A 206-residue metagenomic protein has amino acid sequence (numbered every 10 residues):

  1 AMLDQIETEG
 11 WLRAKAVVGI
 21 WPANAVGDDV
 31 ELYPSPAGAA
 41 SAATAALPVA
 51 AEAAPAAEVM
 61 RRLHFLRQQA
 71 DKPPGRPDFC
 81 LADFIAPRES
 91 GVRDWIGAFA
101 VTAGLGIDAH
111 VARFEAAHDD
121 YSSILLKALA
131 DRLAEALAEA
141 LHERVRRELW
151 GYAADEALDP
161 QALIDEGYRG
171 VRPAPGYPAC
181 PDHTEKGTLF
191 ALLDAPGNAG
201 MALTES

Functional and structural regions predicted by a protein language model:
A1-I124, A128, R146-L149, L158-P160 (+2 more regions): Active-site loops and adjacent core secondary-structure elements that bind or stabilize anionic groups
F114-H118, E139, A153-S206: Activity-critical C-terminal alpha-helical subdomain
A134-R147: Charged, low-complexity helical/coil segments in non-catalytic cytosolic or luminal regions
